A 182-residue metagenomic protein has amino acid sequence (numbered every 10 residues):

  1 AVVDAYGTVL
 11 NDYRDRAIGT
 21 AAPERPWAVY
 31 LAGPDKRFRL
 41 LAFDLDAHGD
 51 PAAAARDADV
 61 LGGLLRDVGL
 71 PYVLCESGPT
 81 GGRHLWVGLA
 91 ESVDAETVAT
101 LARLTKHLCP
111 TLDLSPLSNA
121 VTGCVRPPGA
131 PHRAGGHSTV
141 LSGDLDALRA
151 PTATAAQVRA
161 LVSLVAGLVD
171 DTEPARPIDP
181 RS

Functional and structural regions predicted by a protein language model:
A1-G81, G88-L104: Signature for HUH/AEP ssDNA processing cores
A5, D12-R16, L85, L145 (+2 more regions): Short linear motifs in intrinsically disordered/low-complexity regions
Y30-A55, A90-S182: DNA replication initiation modules
L70, R83, G123-V125: Generic beta-strand structural signal
